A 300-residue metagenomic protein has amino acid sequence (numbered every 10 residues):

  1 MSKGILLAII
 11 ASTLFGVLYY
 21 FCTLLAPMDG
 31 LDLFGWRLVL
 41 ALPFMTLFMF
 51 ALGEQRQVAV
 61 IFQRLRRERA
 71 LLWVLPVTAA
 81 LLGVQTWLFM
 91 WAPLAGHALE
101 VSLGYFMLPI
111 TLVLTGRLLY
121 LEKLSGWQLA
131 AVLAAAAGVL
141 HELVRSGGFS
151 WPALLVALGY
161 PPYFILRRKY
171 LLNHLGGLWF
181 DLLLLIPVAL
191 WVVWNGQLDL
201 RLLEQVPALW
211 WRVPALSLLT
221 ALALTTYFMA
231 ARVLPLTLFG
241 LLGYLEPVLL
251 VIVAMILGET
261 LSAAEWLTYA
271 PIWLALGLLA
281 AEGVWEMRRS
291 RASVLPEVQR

Functional and structural regions predicted by a protein language model:
M1-G35, A80, A137-K169, V294-R300: Glycine-/small-residue-enriched transmembrane alpha-helix faces in small-molecule transporters and effluxers
M1-I10, P43-V77, G126, L178 (+3 more regions): Membrane-interface interhelical linkers
I9-V17, F21, P76-P93, L155-L166 (+2 more regions): Hydrophobic alpha-helical transmembrane segments of multi-pass membrane transport proteins, especially secondary
Y20-L31, A59-F62, W91-H97, V139-L140 (+3 more regions): Membrane-interface helix termini and inter-helical loops of multi-pass transporters
W91, M107-W127, V248-L267: C-terminal transmembrane-helix exit sites in multi-pass transporters
S102-M107, N173-L184, A221-M255: Helix-helix packing/entry segments at the starts of transmembrane helices
L124-L143, V156-L158, E265-E286: Hydrophobic transmembrane alpha-helices of multi-pass small-molecule transport proteins
S146, Y244-R300: C-terminal-most transmembrane helix of multi-pass membrane proteins
